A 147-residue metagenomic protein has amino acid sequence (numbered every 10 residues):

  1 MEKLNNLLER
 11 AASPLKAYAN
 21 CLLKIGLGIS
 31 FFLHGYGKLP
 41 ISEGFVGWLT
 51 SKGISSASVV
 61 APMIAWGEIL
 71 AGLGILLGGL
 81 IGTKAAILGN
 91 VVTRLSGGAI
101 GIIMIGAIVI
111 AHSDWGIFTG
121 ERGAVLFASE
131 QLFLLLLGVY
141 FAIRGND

Functional and structural regions predicted by a protein language model:
M1-P40, V59-W66, L70-D147: Extended, low-polarity transmembrane helix blocks
L39-V59: Membrane-interface interhelical connector segments
